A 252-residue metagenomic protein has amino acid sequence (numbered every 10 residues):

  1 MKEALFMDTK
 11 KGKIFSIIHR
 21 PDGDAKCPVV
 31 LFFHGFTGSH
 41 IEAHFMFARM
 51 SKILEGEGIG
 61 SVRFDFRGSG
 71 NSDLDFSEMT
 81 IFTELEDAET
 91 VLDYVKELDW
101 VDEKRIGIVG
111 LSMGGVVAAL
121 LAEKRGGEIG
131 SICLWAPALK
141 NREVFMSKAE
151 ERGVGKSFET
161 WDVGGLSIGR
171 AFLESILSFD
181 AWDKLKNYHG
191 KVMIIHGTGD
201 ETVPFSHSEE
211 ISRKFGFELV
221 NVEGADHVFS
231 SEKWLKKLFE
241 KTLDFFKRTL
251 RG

Functional and structural regions predicted by a protein language model:
M1-P28: N-terminal cap/lid segment of alpha/beta-hydrolase-fold proteins
I14, E123-V222, D226-G252: The alpha/beta-hydrolase serine catalytic core
C27, H34-S39, T198: Active-site glycine-rich loops that stabilize anionic/oxyanionic intermediates across multiple enzyme folds
T37-S51, F66, S206: The serine-hydrolase catalytic nucleophile loop
R67-M79: Glycine-rich "HGGG/HGxG" loop immediately N-terminal to the catalytic nucleophile of the alpha/beta-hydrolase
E78-D99: Alpha/beta-hydrolase active-site loop
W100-L111: Alpha/beta-hydrolase fold nucleophile elbow
G110-A118: Gly/Ala-rich beta-loop-alpha elbow adjacent to hydrolase catalytic centers
